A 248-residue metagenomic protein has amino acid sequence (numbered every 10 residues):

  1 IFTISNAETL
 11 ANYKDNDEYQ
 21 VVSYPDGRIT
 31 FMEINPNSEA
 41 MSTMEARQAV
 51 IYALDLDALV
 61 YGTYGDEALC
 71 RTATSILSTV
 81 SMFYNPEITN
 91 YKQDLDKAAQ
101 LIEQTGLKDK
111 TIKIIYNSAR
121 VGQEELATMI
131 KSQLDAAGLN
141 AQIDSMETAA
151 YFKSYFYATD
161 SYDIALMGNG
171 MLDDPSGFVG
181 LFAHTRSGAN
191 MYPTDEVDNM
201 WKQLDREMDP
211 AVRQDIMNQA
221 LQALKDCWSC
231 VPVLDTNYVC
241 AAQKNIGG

Functional and structural regions predicted by a protein language model:
I1-N37: Extracellular/periplasmic solute-recognition and catalytic clefts
E8-A11, M32, M44, Q48 (+10 more regions): Solvent-exposed, polar/charged alpha-helical surfaces in well-ordered, non-transmembrane soluble domains, broadly
E33, A241-G248: A structural "hinge/loop" feature
N35-E39, A46-A49, F83-Y91, Y116-R120 (+2 more regions): Second-shell loop/turn segments in exported
N37-V80, E125, A223-P232: Periplasmic-binding protein-like
Y52, A68-Q104, R120-E124: Structural transition elements
E103-M171, Y238: Ligand/substrate-recognition segments at binding pockets and active sites
Q142-Y151, G177-Q243: Extracytoplasmic/peripheral linker and loop segments enriched in polar/acidic and small residues with frequent Thr/Pro
